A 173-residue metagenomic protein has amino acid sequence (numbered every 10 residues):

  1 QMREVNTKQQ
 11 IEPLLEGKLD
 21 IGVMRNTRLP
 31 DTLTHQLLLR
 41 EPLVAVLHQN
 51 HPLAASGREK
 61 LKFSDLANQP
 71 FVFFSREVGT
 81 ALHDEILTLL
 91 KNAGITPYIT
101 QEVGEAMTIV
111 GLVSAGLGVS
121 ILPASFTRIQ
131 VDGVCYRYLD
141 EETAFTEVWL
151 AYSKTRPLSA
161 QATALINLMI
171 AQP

Functional and structural regions predicted by a protein language model:
Q1-D31, E102-V103: Central regulatory/effector-binding core of bacterial HTH transcription factors
Q1-M2, K91-T100: A local structural motif
P13-L15, L66, G111-L117, L150: Hydrophobic residues within well-ordered alpha-helices
M24-T32, D84, N92, A106-C135: A ligand-binding cleft/hinge motif common to bilobed small-molecule-binding domains
L33-L43, L47-F71: Flexible hinge/capping segments at coil-to-helix
T34-V44, I121-S125, D132-E147: Short beta-strand->loop
E59-L61, Q69-A93, L158-I166: Secondary-structure junction motif
F73, C135-P173: A late-sequence structural motif
